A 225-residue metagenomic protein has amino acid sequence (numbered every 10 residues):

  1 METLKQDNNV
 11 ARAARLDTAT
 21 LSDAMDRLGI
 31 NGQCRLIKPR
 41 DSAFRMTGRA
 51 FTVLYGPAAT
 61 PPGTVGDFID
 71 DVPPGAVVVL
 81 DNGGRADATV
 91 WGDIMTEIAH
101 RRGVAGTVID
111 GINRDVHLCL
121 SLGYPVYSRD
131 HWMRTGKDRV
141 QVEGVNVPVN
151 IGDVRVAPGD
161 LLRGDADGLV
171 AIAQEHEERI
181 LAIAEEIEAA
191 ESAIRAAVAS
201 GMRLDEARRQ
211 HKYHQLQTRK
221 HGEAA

Functional and structural regions predicted by a protein language model:
M1-P158, I172-L204, R209-A225: Feature captures the catalytic cores and cofactor-binding loops of soluble hydro-lyases/lyases that act on carboxylate
L162: C-terminal binding/interaction regions
D165: Beta-strand-loop-alpha-helix segment that lines the small-molecule cofactor/substrate pocket of alpha/beta enzymes
